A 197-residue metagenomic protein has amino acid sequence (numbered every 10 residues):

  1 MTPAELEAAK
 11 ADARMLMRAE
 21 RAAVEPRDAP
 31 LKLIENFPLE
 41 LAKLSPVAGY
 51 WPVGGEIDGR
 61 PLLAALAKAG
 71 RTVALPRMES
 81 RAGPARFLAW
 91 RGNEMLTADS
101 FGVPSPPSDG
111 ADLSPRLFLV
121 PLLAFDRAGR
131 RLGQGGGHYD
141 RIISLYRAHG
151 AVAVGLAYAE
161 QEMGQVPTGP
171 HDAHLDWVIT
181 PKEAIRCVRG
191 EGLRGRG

Functional and structural regions predicted by a protein language model:
T2-L113: N-terminal active-site beta-alpha-beta segment that forms phosphate/nucleotide-binding and substrate-recognition loops
G83-G197: Conserved phosphate- and dinucleotide-binding cores of soluble alpha/beta proteins, encompassing both enzyme active
